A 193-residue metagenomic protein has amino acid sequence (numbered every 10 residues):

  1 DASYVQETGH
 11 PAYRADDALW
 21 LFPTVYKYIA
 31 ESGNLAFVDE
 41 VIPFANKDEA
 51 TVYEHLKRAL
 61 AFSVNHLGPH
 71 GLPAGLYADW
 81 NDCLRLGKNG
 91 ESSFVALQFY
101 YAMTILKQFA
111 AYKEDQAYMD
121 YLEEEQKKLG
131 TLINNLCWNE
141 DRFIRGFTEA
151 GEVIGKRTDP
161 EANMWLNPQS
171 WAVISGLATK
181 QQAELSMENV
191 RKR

Functional and structural regions predicted by a protein language model:
D1-D16, A45, H70-S92, D141-W165: Carbohydrate-binding/catalytic loop surfaces
D1-G71, S92-Y100: Aromatic-rich carbohydrate-recognition surfaces in CAZymes
A2-V5, V41-A50, H66-A78, L129-L132 (+1 more regions): Charged, low-complexity, helix/coiled-coil-prone segments
V5, W20, E31, V52-H55 (+7 more regions): Aromatic-enriched hydrophobic runs in primary sequence
G9, K47, T51, G87 (+2 more regions): A structural signal for alpha-helical segments
N34, N46, N65, N81 (+6 more regions): Detector for Asparagine
Q98-R193: Catalytic cores of carbohydrate-active enzymes
